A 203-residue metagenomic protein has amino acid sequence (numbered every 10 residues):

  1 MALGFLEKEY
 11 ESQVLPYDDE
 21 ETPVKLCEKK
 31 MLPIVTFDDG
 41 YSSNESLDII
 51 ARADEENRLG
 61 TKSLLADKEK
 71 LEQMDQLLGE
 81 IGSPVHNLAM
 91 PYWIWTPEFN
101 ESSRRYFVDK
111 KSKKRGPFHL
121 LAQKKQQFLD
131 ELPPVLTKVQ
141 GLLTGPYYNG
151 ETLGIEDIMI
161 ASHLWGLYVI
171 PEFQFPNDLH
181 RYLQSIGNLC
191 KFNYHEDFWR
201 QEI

Functional and structural regions predicted by a protein language model:
M1-Y106: GST-like domain detector, emphasizing the conserved glutathione-binding G-site in the N-terminal thioredoxin-like
V14-P16, L153, W199: Acidic carboxylate-rich catalytic motifs and surrounding loops in phosphoryl-/glycosyl-chemistry enzymes
T61-L65, Y148-E151, P176, H195-F198: Short, hydrophobic secondary-structure boundary micro-motifs
G79-Q184: GST-like fold's C-terminal all-alpha helical module
F173, Y182-I203: Alpha-helical oligomerization segments
